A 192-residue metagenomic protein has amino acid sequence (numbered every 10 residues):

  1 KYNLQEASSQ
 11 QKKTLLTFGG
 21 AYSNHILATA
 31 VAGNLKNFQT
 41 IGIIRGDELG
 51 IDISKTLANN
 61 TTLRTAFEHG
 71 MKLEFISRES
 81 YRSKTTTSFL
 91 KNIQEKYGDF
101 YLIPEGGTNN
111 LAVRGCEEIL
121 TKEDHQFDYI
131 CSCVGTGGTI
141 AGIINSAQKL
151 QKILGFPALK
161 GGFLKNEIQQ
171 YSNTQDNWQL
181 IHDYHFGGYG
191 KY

Functional and structural regions predicted by a protein language model:
K1-T14: Positively charged, low-complexity intrinsically disordered leader regions
Q11-A30, K36-R45, F127-T136: A short, small-residue-rich loop immediately preceding and capping a beta-strand
D47-H125, N177-Y192: Small/polar-residue-rich loop-to-helix segments that shape phosphate-bearing ligand pockets
I140, I144-N145, A158-L159: Conserved mixed alpha/beta catalytic, RNA-binding, or beta-rich assembly cores of soluble enzyme, regulatory
A147, Q151: Active-site catalytic pocket residues across diverse enzymes, especially alpha/beta-hydrolases
K152-Y192: Active-site/ligand-binding loops adjacent to catalytic centers
